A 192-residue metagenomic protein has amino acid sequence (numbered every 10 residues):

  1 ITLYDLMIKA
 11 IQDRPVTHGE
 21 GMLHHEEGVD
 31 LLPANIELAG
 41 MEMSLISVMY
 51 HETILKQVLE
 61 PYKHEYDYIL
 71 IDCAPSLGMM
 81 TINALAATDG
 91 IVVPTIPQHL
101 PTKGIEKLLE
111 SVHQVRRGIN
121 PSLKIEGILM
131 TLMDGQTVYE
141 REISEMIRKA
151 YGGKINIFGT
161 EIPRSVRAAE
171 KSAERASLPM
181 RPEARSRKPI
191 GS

Functional and structural regions predicted by a protein language model:
I1-S192: P-loop NTP-binding core
